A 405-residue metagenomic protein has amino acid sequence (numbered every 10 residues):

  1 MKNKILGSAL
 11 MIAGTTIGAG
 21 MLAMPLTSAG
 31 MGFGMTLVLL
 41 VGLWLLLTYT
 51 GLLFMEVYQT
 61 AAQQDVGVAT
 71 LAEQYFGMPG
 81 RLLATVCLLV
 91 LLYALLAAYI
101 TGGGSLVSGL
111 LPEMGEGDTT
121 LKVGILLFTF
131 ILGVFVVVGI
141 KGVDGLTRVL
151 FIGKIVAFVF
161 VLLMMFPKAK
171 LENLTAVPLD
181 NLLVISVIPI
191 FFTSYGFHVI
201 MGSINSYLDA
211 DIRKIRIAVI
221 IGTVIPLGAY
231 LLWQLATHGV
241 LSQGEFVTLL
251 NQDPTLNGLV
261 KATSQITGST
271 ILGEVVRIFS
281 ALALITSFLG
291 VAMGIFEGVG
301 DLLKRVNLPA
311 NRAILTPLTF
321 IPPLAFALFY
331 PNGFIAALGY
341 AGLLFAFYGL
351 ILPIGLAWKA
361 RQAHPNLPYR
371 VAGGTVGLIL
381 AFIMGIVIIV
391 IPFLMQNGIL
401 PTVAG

Functional and structural regions predicted by a protein language model:
M1-L26, M31, M35, T48-L52 (+6 more regions): Membrane-interface "cap" regions at the ends of multi-pass membrane proteins
K4-I5, D118-T129, I221, I225-G228 (+3 more regions): Loop-to-transmembrane helix boundary motifs in multi-pass membrane proteins
G7-T16, T85-V86, L110-G139, K154-V161 (+3 more regions): Transmembrane alpha-helical segments of multi-pass small-molecule transport proteins
Y49-Y58, Q64-G115, R277-L302: Hydrophobic transmembrane alpha-helices that form the core helical bundles of multi-pass secondary transporters
V66-M78, V224-L284, R305: TM-loop-TM module centered on a large, flexible mid-protein loop between adjacent transmembrane helices in multi-pass
S105-G109, F128-L150, Y207, A327-A336: Membrane-water interface regions at transmembrane-helix termini and the short interhelical loops of multi-pass membrane
M114-L127, G139-K141, R148-K261, V403: Helix-loop-helix junctions that connect adjacent transmembrane segments in multi-pass membrane transporters
L121, P178, P309-L318, P322-A325 (+1 more regions): C-terminal membrane-solvent junction of multi-pass transporters and transport-like membrane proteins
